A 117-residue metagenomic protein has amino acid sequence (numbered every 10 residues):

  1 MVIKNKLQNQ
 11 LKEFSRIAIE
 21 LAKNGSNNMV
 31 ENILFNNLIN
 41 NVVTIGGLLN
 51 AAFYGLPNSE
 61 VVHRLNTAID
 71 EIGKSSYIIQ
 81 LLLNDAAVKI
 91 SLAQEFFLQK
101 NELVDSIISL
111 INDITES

Functional and structural regions predicted by a protein language model:
M1-S117: Amphipathic alpha-helical assembly/interaction segments
